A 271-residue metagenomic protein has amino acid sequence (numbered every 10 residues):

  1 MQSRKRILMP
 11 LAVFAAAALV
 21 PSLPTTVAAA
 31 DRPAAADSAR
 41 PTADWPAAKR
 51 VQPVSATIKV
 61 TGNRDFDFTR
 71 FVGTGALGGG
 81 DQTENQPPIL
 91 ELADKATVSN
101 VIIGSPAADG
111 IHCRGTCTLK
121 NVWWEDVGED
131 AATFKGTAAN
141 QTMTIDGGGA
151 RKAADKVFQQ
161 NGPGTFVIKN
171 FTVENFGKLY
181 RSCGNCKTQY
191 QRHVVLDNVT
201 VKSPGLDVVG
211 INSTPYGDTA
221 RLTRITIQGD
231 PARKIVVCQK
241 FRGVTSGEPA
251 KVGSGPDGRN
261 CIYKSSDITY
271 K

Functional and structural regions predicted by a protein language model:
M1-A30: Secretory targeting and sorting signals
T25-T26, D94, A154: Generic detector of short, well-ordered, non-transmembrane alpha-helical segments enriched in hydrophobic residues
A29-D37: Low-complexity, acidic Ser/Thr/Pro-rich repeat tracts that form intrinsically disordered stalk/linker regions of very
D37-I58, F68-Q82, H112-G128, T133-K271: Extracellular beta-rich repeat passengers
T61-A76, E84-D109, K120: LRR N-terminal entry segment and analogous cap-like coil->beta motifs
